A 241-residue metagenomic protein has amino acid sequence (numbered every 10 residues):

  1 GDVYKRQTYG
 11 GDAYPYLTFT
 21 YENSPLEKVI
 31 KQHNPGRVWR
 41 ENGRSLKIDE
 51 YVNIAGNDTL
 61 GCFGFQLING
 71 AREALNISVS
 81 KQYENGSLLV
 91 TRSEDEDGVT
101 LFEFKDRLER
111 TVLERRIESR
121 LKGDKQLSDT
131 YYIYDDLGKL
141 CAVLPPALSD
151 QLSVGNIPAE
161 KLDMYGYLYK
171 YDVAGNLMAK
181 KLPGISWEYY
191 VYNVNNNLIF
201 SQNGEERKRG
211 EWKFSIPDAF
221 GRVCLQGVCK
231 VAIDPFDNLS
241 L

Functional and structural regions predicted by a protein language model:
G1-L241: Beta-strand elements of repeat-based all-beta scaffolds
